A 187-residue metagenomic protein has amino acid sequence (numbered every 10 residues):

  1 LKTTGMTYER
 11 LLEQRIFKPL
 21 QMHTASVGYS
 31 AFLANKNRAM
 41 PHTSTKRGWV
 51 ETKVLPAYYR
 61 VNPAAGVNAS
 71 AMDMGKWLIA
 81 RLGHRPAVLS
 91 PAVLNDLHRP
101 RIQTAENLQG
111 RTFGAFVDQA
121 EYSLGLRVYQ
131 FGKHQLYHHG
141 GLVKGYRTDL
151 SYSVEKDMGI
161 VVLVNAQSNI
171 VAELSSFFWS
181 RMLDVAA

Functional and structural regions predicted by a protein language model:
L1-K144: Short, surface-exposed loop or secondary-structure junction motifs that flank catalytic or metal-binding residues
G66, L142, D149-Y152, I170: Secondary-structure capping and boundary motifs in well-ordered enzyme cores
M72, P86, E155, A166-Q167: Short loop segments at secondary-structure junctions
I102-R111, V162-A187: Short, gly/Ser/Thr-rich active-site loops of penicillin-recognizing serine hydrolases
L136-H139, D149-A166: Short, well-ordered beta-strand elements
